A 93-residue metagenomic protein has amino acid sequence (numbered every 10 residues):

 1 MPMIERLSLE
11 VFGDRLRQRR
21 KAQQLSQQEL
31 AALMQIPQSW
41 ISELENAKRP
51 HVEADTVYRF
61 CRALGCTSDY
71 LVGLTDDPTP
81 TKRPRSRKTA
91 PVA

Functional and structural regions predicted by a protein language model:
M1-A22: A short, Lys/Arg-rich alpha-helix, primarily the initiator
P2-I4, V72-A93: Short, charged recognition helix plus adjacent turn of helix-turn-helix-like nucleic-acid-binding domains
E5, Q24-L44, K48: Short alpha-helical DNA-recognition segment
R15, S26, E53-T56, T67: Residues that mark the N-terminal boundary/hinge immediately upstream of a DNA-recognition element
K21, A32, R62: Alpha-helical residues within the helix-turn-helix
E45, T56, T75: DNA major-groove recognition helix of helix-turn-helix
K48-R62: Short, basic-rich loop-to-helix N-cap that marks the start of a DNA-contacting helix
